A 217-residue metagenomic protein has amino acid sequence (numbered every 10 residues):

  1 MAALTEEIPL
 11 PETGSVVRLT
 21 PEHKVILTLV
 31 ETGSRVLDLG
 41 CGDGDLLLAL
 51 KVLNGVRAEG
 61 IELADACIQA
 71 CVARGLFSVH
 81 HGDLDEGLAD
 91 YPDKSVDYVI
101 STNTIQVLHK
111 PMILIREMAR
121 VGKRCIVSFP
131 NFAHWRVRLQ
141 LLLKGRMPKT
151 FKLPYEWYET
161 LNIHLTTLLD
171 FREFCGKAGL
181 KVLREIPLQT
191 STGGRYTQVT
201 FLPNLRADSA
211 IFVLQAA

Functional and structural regions predicted by a protein language model:
L4-L19: Class I SAM-dependent methyltransferase Rossmann-like catalytic core, especially the SAM/SAH-binding loop
V17-G33: Conserved alpha-helix/loop element of class I SAM-dependent methyltransferases that forms part of the SAM/SAH-binding
G40-G42: Class I SAM-dependent methyltransferase "Motif I" SAM/SAH-binding loop
G44, L48: Glycine-rich SAM-binding Motif I of class I
A49-G87: Class I SAM-dependent methyltransferase SAM/SAH-binding core
G87-D93: Short conserved loop adjoining the S-adenosyl-L-methionine
Y98-H109: A short SAM/SAH-binding and catalytic strip from SAM-dependent methyltransferases
M112-E117, R124-A217: S-adenosyl-L-methionine-dependent methyltransferase catalytic module, highlighting the catalytic core
